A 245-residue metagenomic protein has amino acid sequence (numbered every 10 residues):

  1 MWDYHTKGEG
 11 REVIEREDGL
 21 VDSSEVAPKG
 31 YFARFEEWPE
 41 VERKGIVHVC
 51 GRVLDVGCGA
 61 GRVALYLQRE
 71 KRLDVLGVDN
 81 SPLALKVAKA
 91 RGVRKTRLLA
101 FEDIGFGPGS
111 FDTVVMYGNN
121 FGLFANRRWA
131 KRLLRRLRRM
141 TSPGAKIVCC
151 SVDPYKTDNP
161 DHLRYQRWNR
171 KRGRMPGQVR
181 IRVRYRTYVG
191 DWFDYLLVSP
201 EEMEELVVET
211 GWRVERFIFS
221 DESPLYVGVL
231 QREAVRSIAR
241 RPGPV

Functional and structural regions predicted by a protein language model:
D3, S142-E204: SAM-dependent methyltransferase
F35-R52: Conserved alpha-helix/loop element of class I SAM-dependent methyltransferases that forms part of the SAM/SAH-binding
A60-K71: Conserved SAM-binding loop of SAM-dependent methyltransferases across substrates and taxa, primarily the Class I
S81-P82: Conserved SAM/SAH-binding beta-strand->alpha-helix loop
G92-D103: Conserved SAM-binding strand-loop segment of SAM-dependent methyltransferases
G105-T113: A short acidic, Gly/Pro-enriched loop at the edge of an enzyme's catalytic core that lines a small-molecule cofactor
D112-A130: A short SAM/SAH-binding and catalytic strip from SAM-dependent methyltransferases
A130-P143: A short glycine-rich, Lys/Arg-flanked "PGG" loop and its adjoining helix->strand segment in the class I
